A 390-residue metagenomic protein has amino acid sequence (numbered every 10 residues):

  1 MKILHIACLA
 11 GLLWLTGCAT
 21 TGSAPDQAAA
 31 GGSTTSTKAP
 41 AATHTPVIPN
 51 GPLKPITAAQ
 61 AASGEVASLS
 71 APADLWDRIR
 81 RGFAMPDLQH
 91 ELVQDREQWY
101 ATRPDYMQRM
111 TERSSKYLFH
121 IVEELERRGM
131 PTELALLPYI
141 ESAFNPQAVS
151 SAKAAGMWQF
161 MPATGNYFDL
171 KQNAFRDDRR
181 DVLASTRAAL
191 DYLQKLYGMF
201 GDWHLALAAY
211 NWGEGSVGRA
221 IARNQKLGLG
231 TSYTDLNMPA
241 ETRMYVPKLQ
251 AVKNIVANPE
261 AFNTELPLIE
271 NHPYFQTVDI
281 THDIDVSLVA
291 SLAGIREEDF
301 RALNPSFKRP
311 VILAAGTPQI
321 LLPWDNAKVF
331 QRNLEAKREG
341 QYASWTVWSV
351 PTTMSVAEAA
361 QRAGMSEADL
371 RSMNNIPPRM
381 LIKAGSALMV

Functional and structural regions predicted by a protein language model:
K2-L9: Sec-dependent signal peptide recognition, specifically the positively charged N-region followed immediately by
H5, C18-G129: An acidic, Gly/Ser/Thr/Pro-rich helix-cap/linker signature
G51-Y100, L125, V149, Q159 (+5 more regions): Catalytic and substrate-binding regions of cell-wall glycan-acting enzymes that process beta-1,4-linked
D95-R109, A143-S151, Q159-G201, I221-L236 (+2 more regions): Substrate-binding clefts and substrate-entry loops adjacent to catalytic sites of polymer-processing enzymes acting on
M130-Q147, A206-N211, R301-N304, L370-N374 (+1 more regions): Short, functionally critical alpha-helical segments immediately adjacent to catalytic or ligand/cofactor-binding
P267-E297, R338-M365, K383-S386: Primarily a LysM-type cell-wall glycan-binding module
L303-A336, E367-V390: Extracellular LysM carbohydrate-binding repeats and other cell-envelope/extracellular binding modules
